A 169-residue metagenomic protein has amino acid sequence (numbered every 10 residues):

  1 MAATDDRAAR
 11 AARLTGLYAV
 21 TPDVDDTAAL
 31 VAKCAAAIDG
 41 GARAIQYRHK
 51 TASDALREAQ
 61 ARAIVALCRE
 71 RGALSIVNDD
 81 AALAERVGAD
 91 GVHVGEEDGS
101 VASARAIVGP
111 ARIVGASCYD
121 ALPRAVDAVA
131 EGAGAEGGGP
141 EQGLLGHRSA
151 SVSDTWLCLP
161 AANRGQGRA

Functional and structural regions predicted by a protein language model:
M1-V101, A106-A121, A125-G134: Conserved N-terminal beta1-alpha1 strand-loop-helix module at the mouth
G132-A169: Active-site/ligand-binding-proximal alpha/beta "capping" segment
